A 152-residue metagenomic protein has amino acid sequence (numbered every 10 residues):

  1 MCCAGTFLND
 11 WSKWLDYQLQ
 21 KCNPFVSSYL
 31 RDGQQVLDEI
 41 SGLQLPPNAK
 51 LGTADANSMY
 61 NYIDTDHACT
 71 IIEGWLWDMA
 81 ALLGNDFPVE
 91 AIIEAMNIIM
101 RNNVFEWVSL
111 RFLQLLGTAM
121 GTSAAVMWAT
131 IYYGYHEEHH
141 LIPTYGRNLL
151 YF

Functional and structural regions predicted by a protein language model:
M1-G42, A49-K50: Non-catalytic, regulatory and substrate/membrane-recognition segments associated with hydrolase enzymes
S28-Y29, Q35-D38, G42-F152: Conserved polymerase palm-domain catalytic core
